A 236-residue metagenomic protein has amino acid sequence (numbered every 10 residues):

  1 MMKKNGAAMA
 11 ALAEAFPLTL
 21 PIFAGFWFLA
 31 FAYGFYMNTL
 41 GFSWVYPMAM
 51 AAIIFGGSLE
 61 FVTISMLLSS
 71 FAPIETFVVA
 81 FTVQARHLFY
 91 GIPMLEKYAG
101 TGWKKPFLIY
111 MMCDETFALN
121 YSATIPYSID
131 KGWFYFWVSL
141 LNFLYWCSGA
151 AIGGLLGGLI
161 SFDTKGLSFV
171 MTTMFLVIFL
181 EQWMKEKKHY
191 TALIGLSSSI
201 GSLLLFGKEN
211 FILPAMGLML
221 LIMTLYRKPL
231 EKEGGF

Functional and structural regions predicted by a protein language model:
M1-I54, S65-I74, V78, E231-F236: Helix-loop-helix hairpins and the membrane-proximal interhelical loops of multi-pass alpha-helical transport proteins
M2-K4, F77-S168: Helix-loop-helix junctions within the multi-pass membrane cores of secondary transporters/permeases
L12-L29, F42, Y46-M48, I53-G56 (+3 more regions): Helical membrane-embedded segments and adjacent short helical loop/helix-boundary regions of multi-pass membrane
L20, W27, M48, A52-I53 (+6 more regions): Residue-level signature of the transmembrane alpha-helical core of multi-pass small-molecule transporters
F31-F35, A52, V62, L119 (+5 more regions): Alpha-helical transmembrane segments of multipass membrane proteins
S58, T82-F89, M174-L180, S199-G201 (+1 more regions): Alpha-helical transmembrane segments and their membrane-interface exit regions
G132-P214: Membrane-embedded alpha-helical modules
